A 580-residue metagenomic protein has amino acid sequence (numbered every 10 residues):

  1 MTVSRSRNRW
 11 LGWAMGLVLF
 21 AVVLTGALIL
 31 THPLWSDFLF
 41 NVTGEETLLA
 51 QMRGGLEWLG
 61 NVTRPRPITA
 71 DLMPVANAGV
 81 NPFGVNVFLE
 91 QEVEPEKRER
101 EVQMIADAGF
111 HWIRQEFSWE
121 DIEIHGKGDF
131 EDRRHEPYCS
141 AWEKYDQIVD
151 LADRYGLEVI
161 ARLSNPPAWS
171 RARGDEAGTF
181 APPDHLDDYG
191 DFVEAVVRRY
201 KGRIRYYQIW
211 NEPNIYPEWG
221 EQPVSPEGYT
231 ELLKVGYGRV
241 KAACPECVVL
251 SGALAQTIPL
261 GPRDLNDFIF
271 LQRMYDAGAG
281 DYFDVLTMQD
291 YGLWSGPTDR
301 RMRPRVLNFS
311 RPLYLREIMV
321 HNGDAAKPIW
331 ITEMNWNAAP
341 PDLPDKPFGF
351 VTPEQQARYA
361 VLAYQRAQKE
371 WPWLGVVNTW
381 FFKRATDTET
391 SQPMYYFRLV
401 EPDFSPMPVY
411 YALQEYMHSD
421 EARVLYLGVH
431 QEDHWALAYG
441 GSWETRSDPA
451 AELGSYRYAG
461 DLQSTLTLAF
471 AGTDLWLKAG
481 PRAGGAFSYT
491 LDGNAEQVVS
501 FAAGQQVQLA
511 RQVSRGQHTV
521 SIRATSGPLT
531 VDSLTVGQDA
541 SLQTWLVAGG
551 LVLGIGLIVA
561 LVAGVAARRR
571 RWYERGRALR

Functional and structural regions predicted by a protein language model:
T2-V22, G564-R570: N-terminal Sec-pathway targeting helices
L28, W35-A76, D129, R199 (+5 more regions): Aromatic-rich peripheral "rim/lid" segments of glycoside hydrolase catalytic domains that contact and position glycan
I29-W112, K127-D129, H135, D150-L151 (+2 more regions): N-terminal carbohydrate-binding accessory modules
H32-D37, M417-L579: Glycan-recognition surfaces in beta-rich domains, encompassing non-catalytic CBMs and lectin-like receptor-binding
N81-V87, I113-Q115, V159-L163, Y207-I209 (+4 more regions): Hydrophobic faces of well-ordered beta-strands that scaffold small-molecule active sites in alpha/beta enzyme cores
E92-D107, D188-R198, D264-A277, A357-R366: Short, acidic/polar
A108-E131, H135-R263, L293, W336 (+2 more regions): Substrate-binding cleft and catalytic face of glycoside hydrolase catalytic domains, especially the flexible beta-alpha
L186, G190, V224-E354, L399: Noncatalytic carbohydrate-binding groove/subsite architecture in carbohydrate-active enzymes
